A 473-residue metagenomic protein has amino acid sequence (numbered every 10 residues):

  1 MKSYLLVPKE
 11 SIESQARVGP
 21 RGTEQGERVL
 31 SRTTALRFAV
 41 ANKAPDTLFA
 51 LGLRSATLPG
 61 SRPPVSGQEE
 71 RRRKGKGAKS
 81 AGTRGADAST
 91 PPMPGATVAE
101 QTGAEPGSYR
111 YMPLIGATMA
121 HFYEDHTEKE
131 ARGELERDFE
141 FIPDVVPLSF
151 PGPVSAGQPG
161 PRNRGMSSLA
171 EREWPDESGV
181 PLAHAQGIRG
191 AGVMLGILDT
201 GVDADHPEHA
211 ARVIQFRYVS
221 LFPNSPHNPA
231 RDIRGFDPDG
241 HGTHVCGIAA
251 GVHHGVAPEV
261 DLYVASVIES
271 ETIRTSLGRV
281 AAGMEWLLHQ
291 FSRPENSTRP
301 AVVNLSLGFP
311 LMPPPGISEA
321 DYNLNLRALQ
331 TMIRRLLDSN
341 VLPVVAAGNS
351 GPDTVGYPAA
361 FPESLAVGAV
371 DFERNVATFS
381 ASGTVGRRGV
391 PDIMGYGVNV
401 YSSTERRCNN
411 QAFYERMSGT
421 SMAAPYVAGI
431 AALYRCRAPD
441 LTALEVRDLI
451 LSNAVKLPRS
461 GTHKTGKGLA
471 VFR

Functional and structural regions predicted by a protein language model:
M1-E10: Short glycine-/aliphatic-rich beta-strand segments at the starts of folded cytosolic domains
L5, M119, M194-I197, G247 (+7 more regions): Structural recognition of the beta-strand scaffold that forms the well-ordered cores of secreted hydrolase catalytic
S11-E13, H126, P147-S149, T200-A204 (+8 more regions): Solvent-exposed loop/turn segments at secondary-structure junctions within structured extracellular/periplasmic domains
G22-R28, R32-T33, R37-A39, K43-L53 (+8 more regions): Active-site core segment of subtilase-fold serine proteases
L58-P64, Q68-E173, L182: Autoinhibitory propeptides
S108, N296-L307, C436-R473: C-terminal subdomain of the subtilisin-like protease fold in secreted/lumenal serine endopeptidases
D199, Y218, G356-C436, D440 (+2 more regions): Extracellular S/T/G-rich loop segment that most often corresponds to the catalytic His/Ser-adjacent loop
V252, I268-E363, E373, C408-A424 (+1 more regions): Substrate-binding/access-modulating region of protease and related hydrolase catalytic domains
